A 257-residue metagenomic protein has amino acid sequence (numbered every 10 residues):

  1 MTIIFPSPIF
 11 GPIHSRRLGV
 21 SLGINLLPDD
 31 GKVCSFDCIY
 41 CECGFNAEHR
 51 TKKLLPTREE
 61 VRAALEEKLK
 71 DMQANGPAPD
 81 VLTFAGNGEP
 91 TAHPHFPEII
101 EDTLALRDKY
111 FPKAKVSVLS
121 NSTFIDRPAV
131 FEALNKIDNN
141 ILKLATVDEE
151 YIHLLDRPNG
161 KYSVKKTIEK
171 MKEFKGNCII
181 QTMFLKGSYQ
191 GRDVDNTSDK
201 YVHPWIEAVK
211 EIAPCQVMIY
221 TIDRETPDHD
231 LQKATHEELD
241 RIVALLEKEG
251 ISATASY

Functional and structural regions predicted by a protein language model:
M1-I39, G44-L55, E67, D71-G76: N-terminal [4Fe-4S]-dependent radical SAM core
S21-G23, V81, I141, I179: Short hydrophobic-acidic sequence motifs that mark active-site Asp/Glu residues
L26, F84-G86, T182, T221: Short glycine-centered, acidic/aromatic-flanked micro-motifs in structured strand/loop junctions that mark active-site
Y40-L119, T123-K136: Conserved Radical SAM active-site core
R58, I100, V202, T235 (+1 more regions): Amphipathic alpha-helical segments in well-structured domains
A92-Q232: Conserved AdoMet/S-adenosylmethionine-binding subsite of the radical SAM
T235-Y257: Binuclear metal-ion centers of metallo-dependent hydrolases, dominated by the metallo-beta-lactamase
